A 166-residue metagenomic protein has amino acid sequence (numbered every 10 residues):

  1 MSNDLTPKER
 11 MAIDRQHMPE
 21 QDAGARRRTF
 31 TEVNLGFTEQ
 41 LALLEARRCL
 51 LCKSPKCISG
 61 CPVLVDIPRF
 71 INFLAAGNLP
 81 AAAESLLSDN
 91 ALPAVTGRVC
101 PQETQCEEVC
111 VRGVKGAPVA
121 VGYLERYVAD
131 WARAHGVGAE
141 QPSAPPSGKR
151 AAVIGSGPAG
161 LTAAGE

Functional and structural regions predicted by a protein language model:
M1-R150: Ferredoxin-type iron-sulfur electron-transfer modules and their immediate structural context
K149-E166: N-terminal Rossmann-like FAD-binding beta1-loop-alpha1 element of flavoenzymes
